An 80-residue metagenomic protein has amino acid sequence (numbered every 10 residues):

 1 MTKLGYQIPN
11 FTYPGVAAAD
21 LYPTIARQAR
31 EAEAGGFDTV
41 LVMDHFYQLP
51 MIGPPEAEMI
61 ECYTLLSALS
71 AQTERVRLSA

Functional and structural regions predicted by a protein language model:
M1-Q72: N-terminal beta1-alpha1-beta2 module of alpha/beta enzyme domains
T73-A80: Conserved catalytic cysteine-centered active-site region of acyl-thioester-dependent Claisen-condensing enzymes
